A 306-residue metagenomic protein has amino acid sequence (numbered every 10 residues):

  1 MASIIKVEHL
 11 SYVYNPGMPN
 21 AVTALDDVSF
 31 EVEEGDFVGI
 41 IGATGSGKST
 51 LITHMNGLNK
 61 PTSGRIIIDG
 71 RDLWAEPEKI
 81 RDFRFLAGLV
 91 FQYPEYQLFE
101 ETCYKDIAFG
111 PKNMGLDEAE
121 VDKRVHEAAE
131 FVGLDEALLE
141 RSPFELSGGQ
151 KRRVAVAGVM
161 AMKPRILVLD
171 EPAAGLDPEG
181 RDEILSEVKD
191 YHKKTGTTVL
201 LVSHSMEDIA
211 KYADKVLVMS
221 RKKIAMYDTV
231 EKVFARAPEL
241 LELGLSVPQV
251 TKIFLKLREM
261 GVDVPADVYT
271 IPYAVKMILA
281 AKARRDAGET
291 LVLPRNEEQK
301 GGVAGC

Functional and structural regions predicted by a protein language model:
N56: Helix-to-loop junction immediately C-terminal to a conserved catalytic motif
R65-D82: ABC ATPase NBD Q-loop/coupling interface
A119-A137: Conserved ABC ATPase "signature" region
S142-L146, Q150: Conserved ABC ATPase signature
K163: Conserved catalytic motifs of ABC-family nucleotide-binding domains
L167-D170: Catalytic Walker B motif of ABC-type/P-loop ATPase nucleotide-binding domains
R221-K222: Conserved ABC ATPase "signature" C-loop
